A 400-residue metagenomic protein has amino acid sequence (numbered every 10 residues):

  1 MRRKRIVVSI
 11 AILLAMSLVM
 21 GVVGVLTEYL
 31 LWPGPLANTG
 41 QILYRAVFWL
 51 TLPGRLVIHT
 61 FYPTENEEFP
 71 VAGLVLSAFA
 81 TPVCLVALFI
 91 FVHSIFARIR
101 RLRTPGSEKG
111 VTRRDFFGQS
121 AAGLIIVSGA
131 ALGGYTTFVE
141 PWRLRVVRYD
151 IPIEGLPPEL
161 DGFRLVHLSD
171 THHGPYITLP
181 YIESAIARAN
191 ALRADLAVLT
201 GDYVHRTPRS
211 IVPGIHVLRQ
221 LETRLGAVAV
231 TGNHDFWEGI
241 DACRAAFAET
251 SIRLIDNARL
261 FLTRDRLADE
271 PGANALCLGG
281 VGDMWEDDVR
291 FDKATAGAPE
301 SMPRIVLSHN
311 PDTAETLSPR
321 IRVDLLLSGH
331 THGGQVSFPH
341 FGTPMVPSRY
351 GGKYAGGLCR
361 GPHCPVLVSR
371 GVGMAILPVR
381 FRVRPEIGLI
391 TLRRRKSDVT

Functional and structural regions predicted by a protein language model:
M1-I10: N-terminal membrane topogenic signal
I12-L26: N-terminal signal-anchor transmembrane alpha helix
L26-P33, T60-E65: Juxtamembrane "helix-exit" motif on the non-cytosolic side of transmembrane helices
W32-P35, F96, S128-V166, Y176-P180 (+1 more regions): C-terminal segment of N-terminal export signals and the immediately downstream linker at the start of the mature
Y44-T64: Extracytosolic (periplasmic/ER-lumenal) interhelical loops and adjacent juxtamembrane/interface segments of multi-pass
F61-L85, F89-V111: N-terminal secretory signal peptides
L102-S128: N-terminal secretory signal peptides and thylakoid transit peptides that target proteins across membranes
L156-T400: Soluble catalytic domains of enzymes that build or remodel membrane lipids, polysaccharides, and related
